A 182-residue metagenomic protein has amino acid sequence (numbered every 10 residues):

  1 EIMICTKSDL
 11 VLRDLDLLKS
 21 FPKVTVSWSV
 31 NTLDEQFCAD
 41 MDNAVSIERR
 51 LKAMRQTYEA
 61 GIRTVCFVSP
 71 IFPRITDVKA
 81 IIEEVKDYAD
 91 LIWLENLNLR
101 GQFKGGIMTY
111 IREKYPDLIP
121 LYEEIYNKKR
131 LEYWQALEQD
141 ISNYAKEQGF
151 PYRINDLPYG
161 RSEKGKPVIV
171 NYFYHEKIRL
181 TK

Functional and structural regions predicted by a protein language model:
E1-L137: Conserved AdoMet/S-adenosylmethionine-binding subsite of the radical SAM
K104-K182: C-terminal accessory extensions appended to soluble enzyme cores
